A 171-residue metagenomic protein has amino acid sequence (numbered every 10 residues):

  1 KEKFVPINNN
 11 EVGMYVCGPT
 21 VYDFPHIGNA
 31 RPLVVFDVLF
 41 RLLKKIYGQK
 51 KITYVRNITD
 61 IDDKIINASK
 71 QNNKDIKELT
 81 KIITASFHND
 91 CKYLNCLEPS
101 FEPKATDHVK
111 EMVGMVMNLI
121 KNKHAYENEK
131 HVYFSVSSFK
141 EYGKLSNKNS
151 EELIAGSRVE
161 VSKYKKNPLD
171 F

Functional and structural regions predicted by a protein language model:
K1-F171: NTP-dependent nucleotidyl-transfer catalytic core
